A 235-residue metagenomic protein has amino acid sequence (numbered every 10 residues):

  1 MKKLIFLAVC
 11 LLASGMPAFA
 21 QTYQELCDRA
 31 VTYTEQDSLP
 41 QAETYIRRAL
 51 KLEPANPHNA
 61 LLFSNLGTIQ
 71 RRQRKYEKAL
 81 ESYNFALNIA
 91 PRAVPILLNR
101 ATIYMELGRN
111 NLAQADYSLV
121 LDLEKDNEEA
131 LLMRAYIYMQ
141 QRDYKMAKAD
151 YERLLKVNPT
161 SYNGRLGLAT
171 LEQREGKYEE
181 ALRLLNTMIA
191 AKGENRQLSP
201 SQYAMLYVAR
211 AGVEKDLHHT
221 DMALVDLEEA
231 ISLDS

Functional and structural regions predicted by a protein language model:
A18-N65, R72, E81: N-terminal leader/linker segments that initiate helical-solenoid repeat arrays
Y23-Q24, P57-L61, V94-P95, E128-E129 (+3 more regions): Helix-start (N-cap) detector for alpha-helical repeat units in TPR-like alpha-solenoids, especially tetratricopeptide
E35-Q36, I69-R72, E106-L107, Q140-Q141 (+3 more regions): Register position in tetratricopeptide repeats
P54-P57, P91, K125, P159 (+3 more regions): Short coil turns that delineate tetratricopeptide repeat
L61-N65, N99, M133-Y136, G167 (+2 more regions): Canonical tetratricopeptide repeat
